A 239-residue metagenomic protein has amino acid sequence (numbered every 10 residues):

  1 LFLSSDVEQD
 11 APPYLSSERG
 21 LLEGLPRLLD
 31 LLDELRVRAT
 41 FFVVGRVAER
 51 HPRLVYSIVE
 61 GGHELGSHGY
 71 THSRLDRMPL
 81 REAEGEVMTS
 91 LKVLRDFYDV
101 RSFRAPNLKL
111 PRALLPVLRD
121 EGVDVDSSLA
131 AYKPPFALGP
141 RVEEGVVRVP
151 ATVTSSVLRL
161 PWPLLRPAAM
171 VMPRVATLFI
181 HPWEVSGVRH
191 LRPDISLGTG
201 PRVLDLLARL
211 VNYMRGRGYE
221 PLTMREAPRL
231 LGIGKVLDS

Functional and structural regions predicted by a protein language model:
L1-S102, N107-R148, P163-S239: Catalytic alpha-helical scaffold of carbohydrate-active enzymes acting on polysaccharides/glycoconjugates
V157-P161: ATP/pyrophosphate-binding catalytic subdomain of soluble kinases
